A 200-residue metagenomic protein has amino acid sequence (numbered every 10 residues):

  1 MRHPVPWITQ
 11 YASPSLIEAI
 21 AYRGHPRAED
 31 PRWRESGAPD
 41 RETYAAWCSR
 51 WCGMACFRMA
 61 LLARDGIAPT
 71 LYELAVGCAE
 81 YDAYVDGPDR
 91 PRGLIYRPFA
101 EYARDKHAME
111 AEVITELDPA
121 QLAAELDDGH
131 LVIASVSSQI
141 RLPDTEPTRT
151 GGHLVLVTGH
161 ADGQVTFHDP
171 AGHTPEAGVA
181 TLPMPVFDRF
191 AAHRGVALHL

Functional and structural regions predicted by a protein language model:
M1-R90: Active-site-adjacent structural segments surrounding the nucleophilic cysteine of cysteine proteases and isopeptidases
V5-Y11, I17-P26, P31-R34, P39-R41 (+3 more regions): Noncatalytic regulatory segments and standalone regulatory/sensor domains
G53-C56, I95, F99, D118 (+1 more regions): Stable alpha-helical elements in mature extracytoplasmic
M54, R92-R97, T150, M184: A structural signal for well-ordered alpha-helical scaffolds and beta->alpha junctions
R58, S138, A171: Residue-level signal for short, function-critical loop segments
G66, A108-M109, V196: Short aromatic/hydrophobic-glycine micro-motifs
D82-T115: Mid-length scaffold segments of soluble, non-membrane domains
T115-H168, H199: Active-site-adjacent substructure of cysteine-protease-like catalytic cores
